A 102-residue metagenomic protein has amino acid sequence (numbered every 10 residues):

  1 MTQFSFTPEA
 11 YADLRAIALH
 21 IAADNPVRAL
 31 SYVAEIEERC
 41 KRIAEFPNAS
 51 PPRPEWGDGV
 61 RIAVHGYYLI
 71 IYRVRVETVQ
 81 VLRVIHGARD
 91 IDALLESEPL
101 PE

Functional and structural regions predicted by a protein language model:
M1-V33: Arg/Lys-rich, positively charged N-terminal/basic patches that mediate binding to nucleic acids
L14, A18, V33-C40, Y67 (+1 more regions): Short amphipathic alpha-helical/adjacent loop interface patches that line ligand and macromolecule-binding sites
L14-R15, N25, D58-R61, R73-R75 (+1 more regions): Hydrophobic/basic alpha-helical segments enriched in Actinobacteria
L30-S31, P51-R53, A93: Short, hydrophobic secondary-structure boundary micro-motifs
E38, N48-V79: Basic/aromatic recognition patch in beta-strand/loop cores that engages polyanionic ligands
A44-E45: Short proline/glycine- and basic residue-enriched helix-capping loop/turn segments at helix->loop/beta transitions
Y68, R73-E102: Enriched for short, Lys/Arg-rich terminal
